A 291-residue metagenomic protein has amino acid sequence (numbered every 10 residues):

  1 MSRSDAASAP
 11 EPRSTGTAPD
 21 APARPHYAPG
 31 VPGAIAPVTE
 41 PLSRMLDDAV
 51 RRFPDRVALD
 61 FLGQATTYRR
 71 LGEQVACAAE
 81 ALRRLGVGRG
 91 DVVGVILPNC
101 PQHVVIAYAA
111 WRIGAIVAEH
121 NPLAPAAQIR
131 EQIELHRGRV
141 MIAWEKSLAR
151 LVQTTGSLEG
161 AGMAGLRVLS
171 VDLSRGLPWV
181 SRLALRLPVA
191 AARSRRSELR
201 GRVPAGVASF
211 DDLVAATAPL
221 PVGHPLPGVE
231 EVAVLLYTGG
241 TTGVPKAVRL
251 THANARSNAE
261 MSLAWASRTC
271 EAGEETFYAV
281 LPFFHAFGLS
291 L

Functional and structural regions predicted by a protein language model:
M1-T39: Flexible, non-catalytic linker and terminal segments flanking ANL/adenylate-forming cores
S2-E11, R84-L85, R112-D212: Structural core segment of the AMP-binding/adenylate-forming
A36-V38, D47, D55-C100, V104-Y108 (+2 more regions): Conserved AMP-binding/adenylate-forming core of the ANL superfamily
T39, R196-V229: Alpha-helix-centered segments that form part of catalytic cores
L71, V93, A110, M141 (+4 more regions): Conserved S/T- and glycine-rich ATP-binding loop of Class I adenylate-forming
A78, Y108-I113, L135, H285 (+1 more regions): Short hydrophobic alpha-helices that are characteristic scaffold elements of the AMP-binding
L82-V87, T217-E230, L235-L281: Conserved adenylate-forming
L97-C100, N121, V280-H285: Conserved AMP-binding
